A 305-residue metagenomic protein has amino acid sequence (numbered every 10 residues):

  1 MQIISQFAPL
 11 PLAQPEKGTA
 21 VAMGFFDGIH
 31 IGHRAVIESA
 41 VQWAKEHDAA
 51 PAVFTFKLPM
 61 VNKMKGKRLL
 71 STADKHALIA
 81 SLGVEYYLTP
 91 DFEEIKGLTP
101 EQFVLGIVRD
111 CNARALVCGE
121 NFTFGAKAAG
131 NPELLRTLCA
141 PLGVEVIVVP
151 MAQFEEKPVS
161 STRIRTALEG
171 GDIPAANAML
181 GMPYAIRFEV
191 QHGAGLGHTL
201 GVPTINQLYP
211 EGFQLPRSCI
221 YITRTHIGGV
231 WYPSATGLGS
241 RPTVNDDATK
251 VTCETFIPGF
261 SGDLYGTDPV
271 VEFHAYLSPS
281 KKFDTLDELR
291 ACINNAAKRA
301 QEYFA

Functional and structural regions predicted by a protein language model:
Q2-P11, L88-T89: Short acidic-hydrophobic, aromatic-tinged amphipathic segments that line or gate anion-handling sites
P9-A13, E94-G97, Q153-K157: A short acidic, often aromatic-flanked loop/helix-cap motif at beta-alpha or helix-coil junctions that lines enzyme
P11-G66, S71: N-terminal catalytic cores of NTP/NDP-binding nucleotidyl/phosphoryl-transfer enzymes
A22-G24, F54-T55, Y87-D91, A115-E120 (+1 more regions): Short beta-strands and strand-loop turn motifs
H30, I79, L116, A176 (+2 more regions): Residue-level signal for inorganic ion chemistry
M60-L142: N-terminal Rossmann-like or analogous alpha/beta NTP/dinucleotide-binding catalytic cores that position adenine
C139-G239: Glycine-rich, Lys/Arg-enriched anion-binding loops that position phosphate/diphosphate groups for phosphoryl
G193-A305: Phosphate/ribose-recognition catalytic cores of enzymes acting on nucleotide-derived substrates
